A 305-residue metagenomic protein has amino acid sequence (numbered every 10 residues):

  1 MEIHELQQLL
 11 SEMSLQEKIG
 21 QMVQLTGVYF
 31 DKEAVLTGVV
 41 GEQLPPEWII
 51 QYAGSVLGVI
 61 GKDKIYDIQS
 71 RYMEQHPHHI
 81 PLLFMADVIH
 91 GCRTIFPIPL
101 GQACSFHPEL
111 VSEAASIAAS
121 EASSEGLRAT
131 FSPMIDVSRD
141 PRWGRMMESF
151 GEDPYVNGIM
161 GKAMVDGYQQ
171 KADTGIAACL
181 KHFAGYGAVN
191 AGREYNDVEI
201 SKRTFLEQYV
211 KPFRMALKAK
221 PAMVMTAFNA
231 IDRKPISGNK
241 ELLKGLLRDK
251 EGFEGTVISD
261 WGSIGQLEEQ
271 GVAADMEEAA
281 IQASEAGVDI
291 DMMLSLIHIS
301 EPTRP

Functional and structural regions predicted by a protein language model:
M1-S300: Glycoside hydrolase catalytic-domain context in secreted enzymes
E301-P305: Short "domain-exit" segments at the C-terminal end of structured domains
